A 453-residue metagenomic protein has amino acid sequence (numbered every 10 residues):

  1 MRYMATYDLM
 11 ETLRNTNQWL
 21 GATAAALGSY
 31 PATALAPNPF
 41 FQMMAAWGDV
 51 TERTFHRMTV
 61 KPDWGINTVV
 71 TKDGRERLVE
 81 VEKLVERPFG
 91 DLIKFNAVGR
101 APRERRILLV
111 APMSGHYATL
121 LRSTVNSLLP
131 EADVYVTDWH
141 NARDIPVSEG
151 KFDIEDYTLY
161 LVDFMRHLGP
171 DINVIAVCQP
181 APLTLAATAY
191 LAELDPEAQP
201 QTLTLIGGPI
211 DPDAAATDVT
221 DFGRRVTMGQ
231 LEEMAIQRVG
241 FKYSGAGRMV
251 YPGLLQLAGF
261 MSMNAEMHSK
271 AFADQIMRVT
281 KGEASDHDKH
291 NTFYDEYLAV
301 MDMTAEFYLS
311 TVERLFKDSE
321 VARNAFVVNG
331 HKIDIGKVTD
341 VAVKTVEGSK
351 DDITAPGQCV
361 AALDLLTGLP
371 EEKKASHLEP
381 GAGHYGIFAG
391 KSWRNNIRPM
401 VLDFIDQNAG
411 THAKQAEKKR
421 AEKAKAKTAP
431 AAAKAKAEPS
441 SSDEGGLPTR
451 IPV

Functional and structural regions predicted by a protein language model:
M1-M43, W47-G48, P170, A187-E306: Alpha/beta-hydrolase-fold enzymes
M1-R75, K418-V453: N-terminal targeting or regulatory segments adjacent to alpha/beta-hydrolase or S9 domains
N67-I145: Short, surface-exposed "cap/lid" segments of acyl-processing enzymes
D144-P146, D156-N173, L185-A189: Conserved acidic catalytic loop of the alpha/beta-hydrolase fold
A176-T184: Gly/Ala-rich beta-loop-alpha elbow adjacent to hydrolase catalytic centers
V338-T339, T345-E347, D351: Short beta-strand/loop motif that positions the catalytic acidic residue of the alpha/beta-hydrolase fold
D352-Q358: Conserved alpha/beta-hydrolase "acid-adjacent" motif
H377-N396: Catalytic histidine-centered segment of alpha/beta-hydrolase-like enzymes
